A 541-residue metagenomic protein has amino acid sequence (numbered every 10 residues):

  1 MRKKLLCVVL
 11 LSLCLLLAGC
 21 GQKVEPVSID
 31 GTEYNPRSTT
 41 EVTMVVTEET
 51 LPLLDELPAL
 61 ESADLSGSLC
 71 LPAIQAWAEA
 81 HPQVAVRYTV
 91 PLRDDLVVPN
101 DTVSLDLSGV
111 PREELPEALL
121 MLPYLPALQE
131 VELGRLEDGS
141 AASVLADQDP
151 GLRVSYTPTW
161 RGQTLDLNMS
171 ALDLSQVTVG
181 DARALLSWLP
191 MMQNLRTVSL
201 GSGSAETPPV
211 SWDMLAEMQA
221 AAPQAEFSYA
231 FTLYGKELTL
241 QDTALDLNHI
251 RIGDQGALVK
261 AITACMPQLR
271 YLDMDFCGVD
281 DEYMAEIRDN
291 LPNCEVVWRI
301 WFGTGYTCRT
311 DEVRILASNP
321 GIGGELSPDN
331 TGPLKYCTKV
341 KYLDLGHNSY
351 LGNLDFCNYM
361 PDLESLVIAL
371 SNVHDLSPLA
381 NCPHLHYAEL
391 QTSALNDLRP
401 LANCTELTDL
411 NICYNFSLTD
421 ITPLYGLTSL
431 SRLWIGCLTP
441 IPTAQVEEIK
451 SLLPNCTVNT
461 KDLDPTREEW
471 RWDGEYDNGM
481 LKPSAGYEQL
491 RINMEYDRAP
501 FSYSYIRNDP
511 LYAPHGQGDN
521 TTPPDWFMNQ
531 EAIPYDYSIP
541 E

Functional and structural regions predicted by a protein language model:
M1-L5, L10: Positively charged n-region of N-terminal signal peptides that target proteins for export
L16-G19: C-terminal motif of bacterial Sec signal peptides marking the signal peptidase cleavage site
G21-P26: Bacterial lipoprotein signal-peptidase II cleavage site
S38-T50, A59-P72, H81-D95, N100-M121 (+19 more regions): Concave beta-strand-loop units of leucine-rich repeat
L54, L122, L189: Histidine-anchored nucleotide/phosphate-binding helix
I539-E541: Short, solvent-exposed mixed-charge patches
